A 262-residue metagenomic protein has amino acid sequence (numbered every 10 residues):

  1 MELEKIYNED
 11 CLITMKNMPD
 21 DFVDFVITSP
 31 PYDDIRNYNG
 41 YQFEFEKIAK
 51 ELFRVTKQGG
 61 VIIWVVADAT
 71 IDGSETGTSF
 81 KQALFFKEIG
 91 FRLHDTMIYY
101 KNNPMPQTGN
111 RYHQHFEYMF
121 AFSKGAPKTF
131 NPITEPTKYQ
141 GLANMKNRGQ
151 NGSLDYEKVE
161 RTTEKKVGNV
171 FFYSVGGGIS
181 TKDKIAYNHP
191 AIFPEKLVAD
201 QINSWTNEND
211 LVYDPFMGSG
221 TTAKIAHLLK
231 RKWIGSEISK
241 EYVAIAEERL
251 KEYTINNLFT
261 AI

Functional and structural regions predicted by a protein language model:
M1-E247, K251, I255-L258: Core catalytic lobe of class I
